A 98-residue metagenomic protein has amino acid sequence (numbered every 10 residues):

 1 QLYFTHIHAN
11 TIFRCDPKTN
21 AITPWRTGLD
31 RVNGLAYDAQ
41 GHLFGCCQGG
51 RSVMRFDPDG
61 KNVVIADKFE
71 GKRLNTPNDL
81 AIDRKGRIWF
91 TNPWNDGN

Functional and structural regions predicted by a protein language model:
Q1-N98: Sequence-structural signature of mature extracellular/luminal beta-sheet repeat domains, prominently beta-propellers
